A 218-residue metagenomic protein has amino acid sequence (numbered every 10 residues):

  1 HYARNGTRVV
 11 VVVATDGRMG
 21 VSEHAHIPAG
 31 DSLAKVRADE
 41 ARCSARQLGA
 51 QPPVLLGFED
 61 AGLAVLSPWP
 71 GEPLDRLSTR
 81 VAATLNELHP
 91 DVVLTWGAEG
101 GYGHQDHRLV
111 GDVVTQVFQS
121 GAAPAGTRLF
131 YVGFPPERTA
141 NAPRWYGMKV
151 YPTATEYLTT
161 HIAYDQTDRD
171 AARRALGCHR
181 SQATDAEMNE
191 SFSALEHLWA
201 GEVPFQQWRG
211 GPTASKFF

Functional and structural regions predicted by a protein language model:
H1-L88, Q116-A123: Active-site rim/loop-helix segments in enzyme catalytic domains that contact anionic ligands
L66-F218: Metal-dependent de-N-acetylase/amidase catalytic core
